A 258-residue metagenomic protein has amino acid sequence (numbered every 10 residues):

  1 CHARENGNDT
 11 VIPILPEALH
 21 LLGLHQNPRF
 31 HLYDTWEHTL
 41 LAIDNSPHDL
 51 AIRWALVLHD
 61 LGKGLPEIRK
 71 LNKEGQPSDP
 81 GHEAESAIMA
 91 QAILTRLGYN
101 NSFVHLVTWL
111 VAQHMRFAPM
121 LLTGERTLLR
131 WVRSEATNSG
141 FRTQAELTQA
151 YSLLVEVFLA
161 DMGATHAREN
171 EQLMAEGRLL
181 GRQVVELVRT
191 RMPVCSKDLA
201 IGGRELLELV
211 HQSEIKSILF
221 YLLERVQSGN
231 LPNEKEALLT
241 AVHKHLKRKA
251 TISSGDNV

Functional and structural regions predicted by a protein language model:
E5, L21-L24, D60, L106-R116 (+4 more regions): A glycine-rich phosphate-binding loop feature that marks nucleotide/adenosyl-phosphate handling sites
D9-G23, D49-L56, K63: Active-site-adjacent "gating/activation" loops or surface patches in catalytic cores
I12-L15, V104-A112, I215-L223: Short, well-structured alpha-helical segments
L15-L41, E67-Q76: Active-site flanking loop/helix segments enriched in acidic
G23, T35-H38, V57, A150 (+2 more regions): N-terminal alpha-helical segment
L40-Q172: Divalent metal-dependent catalytic cores for phosphoryl transfer on phosphate-bearing substrates
A90-A92, T165-V258: Charged substrate- and nucleic-acid-binding regions of tRNA-handling and nucleotidyl-transfer enzymes, centered on
